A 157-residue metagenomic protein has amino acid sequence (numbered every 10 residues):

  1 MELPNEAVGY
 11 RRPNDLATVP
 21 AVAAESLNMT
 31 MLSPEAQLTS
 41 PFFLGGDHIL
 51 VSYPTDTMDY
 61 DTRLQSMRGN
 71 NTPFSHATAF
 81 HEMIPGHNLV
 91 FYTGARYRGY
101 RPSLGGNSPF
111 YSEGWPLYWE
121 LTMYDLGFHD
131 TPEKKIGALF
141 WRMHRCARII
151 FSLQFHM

Functional and structural regions predicted by a protein language model:
M1-M157: Long, His/Glu/Asp-enriched segments that create or flank divalent metal/ion-associated functional microenvironments
